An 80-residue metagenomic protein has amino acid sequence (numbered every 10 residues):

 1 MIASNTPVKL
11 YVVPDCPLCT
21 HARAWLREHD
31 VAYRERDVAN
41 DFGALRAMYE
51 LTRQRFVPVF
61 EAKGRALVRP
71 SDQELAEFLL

Functional and structural regions predicted by a protein language model:
M1-H29: Local sequence-structure signature of Cys/Sec-based thiol-disulfide redox active-site neighborhoods
V13, R53, D72: ATP/adenylate-binding site constellation spanning eukaryotic-like Ser/Thr protein kinases, ABC-transporter
P17, N40, L67: Glycine-/small-residue-rich active-site loops that bind phosphorylated ligands and cofactors
T20-R23, L45, D72: Conserved strand-to-helix beginnings and helix N-cap segments that scaffold or border functional pockets
V31-L45: Thiol-based oxidoreductase modules, predominantly thioredoxin-like and allied folds used for disulfide exchange
T52-F60: Structural micro-motif
A62-L80: Non-catalytic, surface beta->alpha helical segment in thiol-disulfide oxidoreductase systems
